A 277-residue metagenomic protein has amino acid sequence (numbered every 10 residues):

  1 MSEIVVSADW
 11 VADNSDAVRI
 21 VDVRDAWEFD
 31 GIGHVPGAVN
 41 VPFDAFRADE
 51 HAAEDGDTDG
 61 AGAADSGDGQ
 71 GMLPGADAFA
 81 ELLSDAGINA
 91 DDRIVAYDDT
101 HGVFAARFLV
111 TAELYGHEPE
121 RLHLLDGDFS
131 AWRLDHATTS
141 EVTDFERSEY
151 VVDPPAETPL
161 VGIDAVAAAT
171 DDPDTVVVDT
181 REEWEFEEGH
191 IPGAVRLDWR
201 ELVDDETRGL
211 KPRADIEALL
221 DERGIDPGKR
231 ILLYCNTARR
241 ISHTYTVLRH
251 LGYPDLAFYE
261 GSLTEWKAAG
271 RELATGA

Functional and structural regions predicted by a protein language model:
M1-H34, G102, D126-H190, W199 (+1 more regions): Flexible, polar/low-complexity N-terminal or interdomain linker segments that lie immediately upstream of folded
V11, A38, A112, D179 (+4 more regions): Terminal peptide-recognition signature
G33-G37, V41-P42: Short Gly/aromatic-enriched secondary-structure transition segments
F43-A48, D128, W199-D205, E260-T264: Short, acidic/turn-prone active-site loops that include or flank metal/cofactor- and phosphate-binding residues
A48-D91, R200-R230: Helix-loop module immediately N-terminal to the HCX5R catalytic loop in PTP-like cysteine phosphatase domains
D55-D57, D65-A168, T237-S262: Thiolate-centered catalytic microenvironments shared by cysteine-dependent enzyme domains
A257, E265-A277: Extended hydrophobic/aromatic segments used for targeting, binding, or gating
